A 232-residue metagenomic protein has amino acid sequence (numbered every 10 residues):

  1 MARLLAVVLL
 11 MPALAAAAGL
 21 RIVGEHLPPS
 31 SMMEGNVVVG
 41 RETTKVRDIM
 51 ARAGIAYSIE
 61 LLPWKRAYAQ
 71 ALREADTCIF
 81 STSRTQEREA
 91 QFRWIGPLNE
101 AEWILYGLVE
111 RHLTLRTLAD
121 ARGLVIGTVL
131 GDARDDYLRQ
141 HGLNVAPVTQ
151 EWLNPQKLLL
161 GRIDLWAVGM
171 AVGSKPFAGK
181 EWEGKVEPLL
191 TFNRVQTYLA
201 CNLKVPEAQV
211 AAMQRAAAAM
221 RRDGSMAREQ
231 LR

Functional and structural regions predicted by a protein language model:
A18-R84, R88-Q91, T128: Extracytoplasmic small-molecule ligand-binding "clamshell" domains of the periplasmic binding protein/Venus flytrap
G24-H26, A101-I104, A178-A218: Periplasmic-binding protein-like
T43-R52, R122-V125, D132, Q196-R232: Extended ligand-binding regions for polar small-molecule ligands
A56, A133-T149, G184, A217-R232: Ligand-binding clefts/hinges and TM-proximal coupling segments of bilobed small-molecule sensing domains
A56-P63, T128, L143-K157, P188-L189: Short beta-strand-to-loop elements that line the ligand-binding cleft of bilobed periplasmic-binding protein-like
A69, T82-Q91, D164-K185, L190-N193: A ligand-binding cleft/hinge motif common to bilobed small-molecule-binding domains
L108-I126: Flexible hinge/capping segments at coil-to-helix
I126-H141, M170, S174: Secondary-structure junction motif
